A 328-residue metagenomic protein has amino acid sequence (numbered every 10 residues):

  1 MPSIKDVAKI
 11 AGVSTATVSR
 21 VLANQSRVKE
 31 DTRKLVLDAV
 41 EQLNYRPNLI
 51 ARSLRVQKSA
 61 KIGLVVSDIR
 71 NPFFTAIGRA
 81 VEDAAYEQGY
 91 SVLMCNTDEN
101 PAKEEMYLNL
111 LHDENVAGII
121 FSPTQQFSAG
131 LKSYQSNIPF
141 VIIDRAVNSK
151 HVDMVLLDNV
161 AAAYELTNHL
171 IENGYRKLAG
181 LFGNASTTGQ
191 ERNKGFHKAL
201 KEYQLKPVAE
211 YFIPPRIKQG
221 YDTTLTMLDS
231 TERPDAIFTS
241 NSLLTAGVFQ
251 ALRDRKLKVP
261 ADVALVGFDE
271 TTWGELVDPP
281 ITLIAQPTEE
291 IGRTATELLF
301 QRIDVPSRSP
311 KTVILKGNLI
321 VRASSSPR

Functional and structural regions predicted by a protein language model:
M1, T15, Q42, D83-Q88 (+3 more regions): Bacterial carbohydrate/catabolite-sensing allosteric modules
M1-A60, S326: N-terminal helix-turn-helix DNA-binding module of bacterial transcription factors
T15-R20, L54-R70, H169, K177-N184: Short beta-strand segments enriched in small/hydrophobic residues
Q42-N48, A102, F121-T124, F249: Short gly/ser/thr-rich secondary-structure transition/capping motifs
Y45-L110, E114-A117, K194-H197: Amphipathic helical "hinge" segments at domain boundaries
D98-P101, S122-F127, L243: Short beta->alpha connector loops
G118-G130, R145-H151: Acidic, Gly/Pro-rich loop/turn segments at junctions of secondary structure
A129-N137: Catalytic-core regions built around general acid/base machinery
